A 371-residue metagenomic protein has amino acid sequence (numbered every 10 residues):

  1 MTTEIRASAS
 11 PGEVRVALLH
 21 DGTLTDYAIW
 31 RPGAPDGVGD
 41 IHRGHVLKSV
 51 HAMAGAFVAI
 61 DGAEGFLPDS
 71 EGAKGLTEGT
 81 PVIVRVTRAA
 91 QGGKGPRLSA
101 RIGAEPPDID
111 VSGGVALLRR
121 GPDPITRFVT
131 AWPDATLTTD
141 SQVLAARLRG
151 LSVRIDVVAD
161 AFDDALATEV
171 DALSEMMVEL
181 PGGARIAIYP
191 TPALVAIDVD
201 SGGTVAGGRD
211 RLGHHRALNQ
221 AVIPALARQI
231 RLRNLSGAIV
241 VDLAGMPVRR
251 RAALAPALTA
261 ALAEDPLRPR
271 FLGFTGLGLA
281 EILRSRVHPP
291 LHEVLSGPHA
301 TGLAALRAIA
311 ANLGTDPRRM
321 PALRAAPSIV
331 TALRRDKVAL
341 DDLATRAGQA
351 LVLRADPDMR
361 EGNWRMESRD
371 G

Functional and structural regions predicted by a protein language model:
M1-D36, D40-R43, L47, P81 (+3 more regions): Extended, charged alpha/beta regions that create polyanion-binding interfaces
A17-L18, A56-D61, F66-P68, R85 (+2 more regions): Short, acidic/hydrophobic/Gly-rich beta-strand patch recurrent on exposed beta strands that often constitutes part
D26, G65-P68, G203-R209: Short small-residue beta-strand/loop micro-motif enriched in glycine and branched aliphatics
A28-G33, F57, G62-G75: Beta-strand/loop nucleic-acid-binding surfaces
H51, A63-G65, A146, P327-I329 (+1 more regions): Extended acidic low-complexity intrinsically disordered segments
A54-V58, A90-A100, G182-D370: Conserved glycine-centered short motifs in functionally critical loops
D61-G62, L151, A347: Short, structured coil segments at secondary-structure junctions
G65-E78, A89, G93, L243-A244: Alpha-helical multi-pass transmembrane bundles of energy-transducing inner-membrane proteins
